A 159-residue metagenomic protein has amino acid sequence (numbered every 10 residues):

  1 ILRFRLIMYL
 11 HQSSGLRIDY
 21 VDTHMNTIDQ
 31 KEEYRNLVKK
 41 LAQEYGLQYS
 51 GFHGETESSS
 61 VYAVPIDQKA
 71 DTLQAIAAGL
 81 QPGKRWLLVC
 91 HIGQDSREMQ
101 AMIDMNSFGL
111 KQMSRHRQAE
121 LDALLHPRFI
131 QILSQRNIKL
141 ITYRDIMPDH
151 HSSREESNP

Functional and structural regions predicted by a protein language model:
L2-G15, G93-M105: Short, composition-biased local secondary-structure segments
R3-Q74, A78-Q81: Catalytic domains of cell-wall/extracellular-matrix polysaccharide-remodeling enzymes, centered on de-N-acetylation
V21, L88, L133: Conserved, mostly hydrophobic/aromatic
T23-N26, F52-G54, C90-G93, Y143-I146: Active-site-proximal beta-strand/loop segments in catalytic clefts of secreted hydrolases
E33-R35, V61-A70, S96-F108, S153-E155: Histidine/acidic-residue-rich catalytic or RNA/ligand-binding cores of hydrolases and nuclease-related proteins
Y45-F52, S107-P159: C-terminal domain-boundary segment and adjacent tail
G46-Q48, Q74-Q100, I141: Aromatic-lined glycan-binding groove of carbohydrate-active enzymes
V61-P65, V89, H116-E120: Short, glycine/charged-rich beta-strand-loop motifs at protein surfaces that mediate ligand recognition and catalysis
